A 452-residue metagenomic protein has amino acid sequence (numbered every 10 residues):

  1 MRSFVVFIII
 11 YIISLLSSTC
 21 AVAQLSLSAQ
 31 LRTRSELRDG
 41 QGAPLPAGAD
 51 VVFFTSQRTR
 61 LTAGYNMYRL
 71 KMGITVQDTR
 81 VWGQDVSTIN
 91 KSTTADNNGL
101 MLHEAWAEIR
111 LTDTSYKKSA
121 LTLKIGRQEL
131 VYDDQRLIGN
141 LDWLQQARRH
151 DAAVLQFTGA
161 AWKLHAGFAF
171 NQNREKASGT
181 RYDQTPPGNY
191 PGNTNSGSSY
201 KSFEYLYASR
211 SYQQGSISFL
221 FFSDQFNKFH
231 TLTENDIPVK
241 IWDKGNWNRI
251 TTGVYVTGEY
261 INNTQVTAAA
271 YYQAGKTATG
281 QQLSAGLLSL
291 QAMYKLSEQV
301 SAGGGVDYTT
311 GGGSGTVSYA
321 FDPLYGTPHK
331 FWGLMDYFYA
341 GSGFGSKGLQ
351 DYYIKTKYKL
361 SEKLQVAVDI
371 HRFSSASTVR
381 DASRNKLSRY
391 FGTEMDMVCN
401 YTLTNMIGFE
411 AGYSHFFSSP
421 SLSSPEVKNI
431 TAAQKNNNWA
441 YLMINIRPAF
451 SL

Functional and structural regions predicted by a protein language model:
M1-V6: Positively charged n-region of N-terminal signal peptides that target proteins for export
L16-S18: N-terminal signal peptide c-region/cleavage motif recognized by signal peptidases
A23-G40, K71-I74, L123, G215-S216: Transmembrane beta-strand segments of Gram-negative outer membrane beta-barrel proteins
S26, R110-L123, L141-G315, K359 (+4 more regions): Signature for the C-terminal beta-barrel architecture of outer-membrane proteins
R34-R38, M72, T79-G83, Q128-Y132 (+8 more regions): Structural signature of outer-membrane beta-barrel domains
P46-Q57, M67-S119, R136-G139, N189-Y190 (+5 more regions): Surface-exposed loop and membrane-interface regions of Gram-negative outer-membrane beta-barrel proteins
A302-M395: C-terminal structural cap/anchor segments
Q434-L452: Outer-membrane beta-barrel "beta-signal"
